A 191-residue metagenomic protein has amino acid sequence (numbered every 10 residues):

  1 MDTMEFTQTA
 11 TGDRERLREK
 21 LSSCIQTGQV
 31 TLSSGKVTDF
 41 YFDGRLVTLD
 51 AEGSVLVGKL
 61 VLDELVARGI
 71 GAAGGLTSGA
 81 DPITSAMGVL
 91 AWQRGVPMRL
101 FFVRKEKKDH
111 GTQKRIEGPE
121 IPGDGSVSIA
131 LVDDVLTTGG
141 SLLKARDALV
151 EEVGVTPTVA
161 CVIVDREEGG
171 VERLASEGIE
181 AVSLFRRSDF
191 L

Functional and structural regions predicted by a protein language model:
D2-E19, D147-L191: PRPP-dependent phosphoribosyltransferase catalytic core
D2-R68: Active-site-facing substrate-recognition patch
V61-G71, R146, V150-E151: Phosphate/pyrophosphate-binding loops at sites that engage ATP/ADP/AMP, CoA/4′-phosphopantetheine, polyphosphate
R68, I83-M98, R173-R187: Short acidic, glycine/proline-enriched helix-loop-strand junctions
G69-G79, T158-C161: Short glycine-rich phosphate-binding loop at a beta-alpha junction
I70, S126, G154-V155: Short, high-confidence coil segments that cap the C-terminus of an alpha-helix and link into the following beta-strand
I83-A130, G140-K144: Short, glycine/charge-rich flexible loops or terminal/linker lids adjacent to PRPP-binding catalytic cores
V135-A145, G169: Acidic, divalent-metal-coordinating active-site segment for phosphoryl/phosphodiester hydrolysis, typified by short
